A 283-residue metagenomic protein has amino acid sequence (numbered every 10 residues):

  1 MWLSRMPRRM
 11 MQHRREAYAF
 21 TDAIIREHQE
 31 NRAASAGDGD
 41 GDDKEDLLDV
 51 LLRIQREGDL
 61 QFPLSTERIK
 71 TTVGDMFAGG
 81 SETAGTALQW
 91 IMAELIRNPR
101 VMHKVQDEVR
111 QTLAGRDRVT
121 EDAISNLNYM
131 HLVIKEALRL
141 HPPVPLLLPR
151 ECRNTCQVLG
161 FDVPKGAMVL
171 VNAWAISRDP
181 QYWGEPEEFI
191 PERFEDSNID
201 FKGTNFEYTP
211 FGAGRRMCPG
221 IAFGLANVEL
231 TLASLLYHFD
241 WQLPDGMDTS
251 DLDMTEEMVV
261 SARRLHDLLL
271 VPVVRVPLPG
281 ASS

Functional and structural regions predicted by a protein language model:
R9-R56, R97-E108, Y129, V133 (+3 more regions): Cytochrome P450 heme-thiolate monooxygenase catalytic domain
Q12-L88, R116, T120-L127, C156 (+1 more regions): Conserved cytochrome P450 catalytic core segment spanning the I/J/K helices
A19, R118-G160, P180: Conserved cytochrome P450 K-helix E-x-x-R motif and the immediately C-terminal K′/meander segment
E82-D107, V163-G166, E229, A233 (+1 more regions): Classical protein tyrosine phosphatase
P99-V101, I221-S261: Cytochrome P450 heme-binding "Cys pocket" and the immediately downstream C-terminal segment
V105, A137, V163-G166, F189 (+3 more regions): Hydrophobic, well-ordered secondary-structure elements that form the walls of internal hydrophobic environments
H141, V171-I199: Conserved cytochrome P450 K-helix/beta-meander segment immediately N-terminal to the heme-binding cysteine loop
L159, S197-V228, D253-M258: Cytochrome P450 heme-thiolate "Cys pocket" and heme-binding signature region
